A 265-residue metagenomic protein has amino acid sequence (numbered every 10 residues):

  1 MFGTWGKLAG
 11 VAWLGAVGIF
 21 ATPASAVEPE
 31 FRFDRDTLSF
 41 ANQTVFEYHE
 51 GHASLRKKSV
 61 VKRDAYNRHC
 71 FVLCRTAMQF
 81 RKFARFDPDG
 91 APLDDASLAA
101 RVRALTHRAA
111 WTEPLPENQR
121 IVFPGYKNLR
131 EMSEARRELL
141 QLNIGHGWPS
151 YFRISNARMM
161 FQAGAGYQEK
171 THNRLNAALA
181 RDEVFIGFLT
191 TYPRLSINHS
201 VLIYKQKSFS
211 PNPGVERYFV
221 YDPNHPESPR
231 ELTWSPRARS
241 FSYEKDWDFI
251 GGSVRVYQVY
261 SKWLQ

Functional and structural regions predicted by a protein language model:
M1-W5: N-terminal secretory signal peptides that target proteins for export/translocation
A9-I19: Bacterial N-terminal signal peptides
A21-P23: N-terminal signal peptide c-region/cleavage motif recognized by signal peptidases
A26, R194-N198, K207-Q265: Cys-His-centered catalytic/binding microenvironment captured across papain-like cysteine peptidases and homologous
P29-A165: Cysteine-nucleophile protease catalytic domains, especially the papain-like/related folds used in DUB/UBL proteases
A163-S210, V215: Active-site-adjacent substructure of cysteine-protease-like catalytic cores
